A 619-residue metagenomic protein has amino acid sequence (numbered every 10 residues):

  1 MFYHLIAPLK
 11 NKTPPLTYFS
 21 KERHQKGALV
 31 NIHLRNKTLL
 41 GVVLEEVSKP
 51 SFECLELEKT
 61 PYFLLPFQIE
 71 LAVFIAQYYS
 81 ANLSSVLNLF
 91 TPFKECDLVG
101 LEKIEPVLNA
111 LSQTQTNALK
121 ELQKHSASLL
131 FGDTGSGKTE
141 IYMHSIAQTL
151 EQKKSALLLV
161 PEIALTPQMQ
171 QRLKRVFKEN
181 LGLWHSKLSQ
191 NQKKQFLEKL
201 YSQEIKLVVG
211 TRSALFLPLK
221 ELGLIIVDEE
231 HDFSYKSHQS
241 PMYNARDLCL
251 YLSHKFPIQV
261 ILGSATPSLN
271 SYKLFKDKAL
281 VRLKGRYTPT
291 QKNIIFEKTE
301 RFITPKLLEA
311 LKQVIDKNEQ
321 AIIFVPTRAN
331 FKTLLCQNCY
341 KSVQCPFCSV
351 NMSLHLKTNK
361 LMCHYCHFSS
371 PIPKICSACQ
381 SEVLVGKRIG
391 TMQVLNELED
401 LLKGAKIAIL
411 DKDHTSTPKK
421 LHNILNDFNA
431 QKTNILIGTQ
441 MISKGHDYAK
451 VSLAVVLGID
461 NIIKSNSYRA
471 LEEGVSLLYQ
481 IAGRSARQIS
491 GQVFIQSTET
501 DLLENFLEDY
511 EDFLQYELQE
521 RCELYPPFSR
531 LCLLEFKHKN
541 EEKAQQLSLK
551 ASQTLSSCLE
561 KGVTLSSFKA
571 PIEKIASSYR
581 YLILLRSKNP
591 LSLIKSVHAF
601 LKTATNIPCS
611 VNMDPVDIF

Functional and structural regions predicted by a protein language model:
M1-S264, Y272, K276-T288, Y448 (+7 more regions): Accessory, non-ATPase domains that flank or precede helicase/AAA+ motor cores in DNA-metabolism machines
E45-V47, T91, V325-T327, D411 (+3 more regions): A general secondary-structure junction signal
L130-L150, K154-K206, G210-Q545, L582-I583: Inter-lobe coupling/hinge segments of SF2-like helicase ATPases
L514-C522, L559-P571: Short amphipathic beta-strand starts and helix->beta connectors
